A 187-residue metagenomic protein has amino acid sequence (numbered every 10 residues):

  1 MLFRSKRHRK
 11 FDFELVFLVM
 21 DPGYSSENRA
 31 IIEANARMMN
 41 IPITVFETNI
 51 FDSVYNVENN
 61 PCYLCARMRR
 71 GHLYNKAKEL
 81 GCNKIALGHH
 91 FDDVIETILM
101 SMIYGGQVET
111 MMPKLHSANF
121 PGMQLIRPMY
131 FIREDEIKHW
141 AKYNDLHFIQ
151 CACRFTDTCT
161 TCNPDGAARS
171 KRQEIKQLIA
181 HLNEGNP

Functional and structural regions predicted by a protein language model:
M1-M100, Y104, V108, M112 (+2 more regions): ATP-dependent adenylation/nucleotidyltransferase module used to activate substrates
A66, A168-K171, N186-P187: Generic structural signal for well-ordered, non-membrane alpha-helical segments in soluble metabolic enzymes
R67-R70, K84, R127, K171-R172 (+1 more regions): Basic side chains
V94-E174: Catalytic subdomain that performs nucleotidyl-dependent activation
E174-P187: An accessory alpha-helical subdomain
